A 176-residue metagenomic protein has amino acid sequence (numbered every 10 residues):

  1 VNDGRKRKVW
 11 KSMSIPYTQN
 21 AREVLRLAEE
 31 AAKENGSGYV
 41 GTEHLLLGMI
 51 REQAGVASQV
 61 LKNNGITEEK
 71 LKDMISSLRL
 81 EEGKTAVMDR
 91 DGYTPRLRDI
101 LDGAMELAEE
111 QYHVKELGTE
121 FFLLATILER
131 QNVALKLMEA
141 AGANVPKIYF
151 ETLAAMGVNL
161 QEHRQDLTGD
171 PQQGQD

Functional and structural regions predicted by a protein language model:
V1-D176: Histone-fold recognition with a strong bias for associated Lys/Arg-rich disordered tails
